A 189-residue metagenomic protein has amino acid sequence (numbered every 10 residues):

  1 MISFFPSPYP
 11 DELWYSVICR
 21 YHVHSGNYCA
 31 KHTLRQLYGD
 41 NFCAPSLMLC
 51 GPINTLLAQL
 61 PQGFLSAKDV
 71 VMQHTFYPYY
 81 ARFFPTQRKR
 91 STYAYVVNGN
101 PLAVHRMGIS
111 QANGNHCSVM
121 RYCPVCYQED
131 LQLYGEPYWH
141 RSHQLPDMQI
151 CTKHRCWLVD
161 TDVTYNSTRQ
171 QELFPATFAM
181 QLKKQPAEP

Functional and structural regions predicted by a protein language model:
M1-V119, Y127-L131, P137, S142: A structured, charge-rich N-terminal accessory region that forms the first stable segment of a protein and links
S66-A67, P85, M120, P124 (+2 more regions): Alpha-helix initiation/capping motif
R121-C126, I150-K153: Short, cysteine/histidine-rich loop/knuckle motifs that typically chelate Zn2+
Q128-Q132, C156-V159: Short functional micro-motifs and their immediate structural scaffolds
Q144-P189: Domain-exit/linker segments immediately C-terminal to small folded modules
